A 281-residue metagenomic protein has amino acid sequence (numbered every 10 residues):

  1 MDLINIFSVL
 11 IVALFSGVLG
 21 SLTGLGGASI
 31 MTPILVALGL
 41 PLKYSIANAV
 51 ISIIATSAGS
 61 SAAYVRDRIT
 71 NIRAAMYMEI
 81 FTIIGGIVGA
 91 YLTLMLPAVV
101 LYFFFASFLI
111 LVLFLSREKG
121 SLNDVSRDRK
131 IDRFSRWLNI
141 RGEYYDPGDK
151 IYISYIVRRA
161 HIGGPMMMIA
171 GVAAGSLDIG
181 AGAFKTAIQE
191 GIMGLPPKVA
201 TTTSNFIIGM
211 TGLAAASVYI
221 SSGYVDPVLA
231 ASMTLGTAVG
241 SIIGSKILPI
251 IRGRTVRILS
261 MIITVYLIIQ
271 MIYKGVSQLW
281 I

Functional and structural regions predicted by a protein language model:
M1-S16, V36, L42, R66-G171 (+2 more regions): Juxtamembrane transmembrane-helix boundary motif
V18-A28, A174-A181: Short helix-coil transition sites and intra-membrane helix breaks within transmembrane domains of multi-pass
G20, G24, G59-S60, G86 (+3 more regions): Conserved kink/hinge residues within transmembrane alpha-helices of Major Facilitator Superfamily
T23-I80: Juxtamembrane transmembrane-helix termini in multi-pass membrane transport proteins
I30-T32, A58-I69, G171-G175, K185-E190 (+1 more regions): Generic transmembrane alpha-helix signature in multi-pass membrane proteins, especially transporters/channels
M31-Y44, G175, F184-V199: Interfacial segments of multi-pass membrane proteins
A49-I53, S204-I208, L229-A230, T234: Short hydrophobic/aromatic, small-residue-rich stretches within specific transmembrane helices of secondary active
I51-G59, F81-V88, L92, I207-A214: Membrane-embedded alpha-helical segments of transport systems, primarily multispan ion/solute transporters
